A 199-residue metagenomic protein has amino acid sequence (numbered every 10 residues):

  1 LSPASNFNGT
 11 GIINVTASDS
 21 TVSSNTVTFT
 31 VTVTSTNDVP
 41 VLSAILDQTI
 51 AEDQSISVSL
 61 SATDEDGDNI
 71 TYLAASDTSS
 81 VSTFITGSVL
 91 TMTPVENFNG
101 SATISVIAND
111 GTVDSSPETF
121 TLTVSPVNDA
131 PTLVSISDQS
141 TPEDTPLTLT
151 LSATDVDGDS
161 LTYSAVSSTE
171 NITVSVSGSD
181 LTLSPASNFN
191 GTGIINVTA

Functional and structural regions predicted by a protein language model:
L1-D38, L46-T71, A75-D129, S137-A199: Acidic, turn/loop-rich segments in luminal/extracellular domains of secretory-pathway and cell-surface proteins
